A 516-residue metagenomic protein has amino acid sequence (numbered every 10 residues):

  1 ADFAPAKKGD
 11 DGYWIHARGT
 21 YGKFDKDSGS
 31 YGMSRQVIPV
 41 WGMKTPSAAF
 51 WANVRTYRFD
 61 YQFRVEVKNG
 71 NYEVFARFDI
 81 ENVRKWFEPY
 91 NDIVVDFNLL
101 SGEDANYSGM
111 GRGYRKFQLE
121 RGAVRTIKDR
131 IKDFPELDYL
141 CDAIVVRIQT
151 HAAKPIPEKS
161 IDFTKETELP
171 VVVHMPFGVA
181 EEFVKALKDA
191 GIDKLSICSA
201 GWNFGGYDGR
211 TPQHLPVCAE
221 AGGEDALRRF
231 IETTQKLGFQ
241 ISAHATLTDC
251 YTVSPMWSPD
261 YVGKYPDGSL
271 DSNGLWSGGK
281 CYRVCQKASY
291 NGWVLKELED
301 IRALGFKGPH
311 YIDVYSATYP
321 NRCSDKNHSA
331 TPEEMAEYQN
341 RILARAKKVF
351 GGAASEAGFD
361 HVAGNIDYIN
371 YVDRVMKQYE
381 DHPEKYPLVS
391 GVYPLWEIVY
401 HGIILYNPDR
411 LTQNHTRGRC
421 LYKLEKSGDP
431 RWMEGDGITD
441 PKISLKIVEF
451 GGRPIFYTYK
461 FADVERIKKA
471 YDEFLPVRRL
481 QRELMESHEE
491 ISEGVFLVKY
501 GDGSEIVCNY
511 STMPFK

Functional and structural regions predicted by a protein language model:
A1-S196, W202, Q240: Carbohydrate-recognition beta-sandwich/jelly-roll modules in extracellular/periplasmic carbohydrate-active proteins
D2-K23, S30, R35-Q36, V40 (+19 more regions): Generic ordered-secondary-structure signal
G19-F24, D138-S160, G238-M256, W293-R302 (+4 more regions): A broadly tuned preference for mixed-charge, low-complexity surface segments
M43, A48, N53-M110, E166-E168 (+4 more regions): Active-site-proximal substrate-binding groove within the catalytic cores of carbohydrate-active enzymes
D142-L295, K307-G308, S316-N327: Aromatic-lined carbohydrate-binding/catalytic grooves of carbohydrate-active enzymes
